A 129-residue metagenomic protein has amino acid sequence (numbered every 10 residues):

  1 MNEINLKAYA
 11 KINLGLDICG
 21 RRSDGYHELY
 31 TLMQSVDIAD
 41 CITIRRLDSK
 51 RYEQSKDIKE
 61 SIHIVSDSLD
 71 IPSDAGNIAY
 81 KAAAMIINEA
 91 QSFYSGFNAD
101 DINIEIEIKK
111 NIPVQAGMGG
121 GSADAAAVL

Functional and structural regions predicted by a protein language model:
M1-A116: ATP-binding N-lobe of GHMP and related small-molecule kinases
A116-L129: DPxDG-like acidic metal-binding loop motif
